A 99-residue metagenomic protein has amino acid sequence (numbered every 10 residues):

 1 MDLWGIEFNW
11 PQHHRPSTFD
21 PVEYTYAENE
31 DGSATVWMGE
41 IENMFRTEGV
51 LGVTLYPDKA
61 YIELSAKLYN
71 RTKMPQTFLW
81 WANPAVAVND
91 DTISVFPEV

Functional and structural regions predicted by a protein language model:
D2-Y61: Extended, loop-rich substrate-binding clefts of extracytoplasmic carbohydrate-active enzymes
D58-V99: Acidic (Asp/Glu-rich), glycine- and aromatic
